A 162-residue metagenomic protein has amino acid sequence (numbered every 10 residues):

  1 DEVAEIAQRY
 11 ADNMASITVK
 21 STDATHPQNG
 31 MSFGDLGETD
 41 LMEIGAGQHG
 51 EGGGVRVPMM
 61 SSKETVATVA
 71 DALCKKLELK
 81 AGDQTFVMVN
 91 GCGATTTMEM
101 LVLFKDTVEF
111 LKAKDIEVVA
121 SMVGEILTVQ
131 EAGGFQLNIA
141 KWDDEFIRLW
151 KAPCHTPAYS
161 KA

Functional and structural regions predicted by a protein language model:
E2-L101: Mixed-charge interfacial surface used for oligomerization/domain docking and macromolecular partner engagement
A72-A162: C-terminal non-catalytic interaction/assembly regions of soluble proteins
